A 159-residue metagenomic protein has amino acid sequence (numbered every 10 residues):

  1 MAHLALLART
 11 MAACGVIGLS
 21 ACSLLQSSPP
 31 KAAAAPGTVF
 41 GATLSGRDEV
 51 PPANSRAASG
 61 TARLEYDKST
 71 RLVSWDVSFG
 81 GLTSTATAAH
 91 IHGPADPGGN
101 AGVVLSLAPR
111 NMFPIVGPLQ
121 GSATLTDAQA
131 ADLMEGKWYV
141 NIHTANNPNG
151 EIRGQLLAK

Functional and structural regions predicted by a protein language model:
M1-A12: Bacterial N-terminal signal peptides that target proteins for export
A2, G18-A89, G93-K159: Metal-centered catalytic cores of metalloenzymes
G15: Catalytic cofactor-binding cores of redox enzymes
